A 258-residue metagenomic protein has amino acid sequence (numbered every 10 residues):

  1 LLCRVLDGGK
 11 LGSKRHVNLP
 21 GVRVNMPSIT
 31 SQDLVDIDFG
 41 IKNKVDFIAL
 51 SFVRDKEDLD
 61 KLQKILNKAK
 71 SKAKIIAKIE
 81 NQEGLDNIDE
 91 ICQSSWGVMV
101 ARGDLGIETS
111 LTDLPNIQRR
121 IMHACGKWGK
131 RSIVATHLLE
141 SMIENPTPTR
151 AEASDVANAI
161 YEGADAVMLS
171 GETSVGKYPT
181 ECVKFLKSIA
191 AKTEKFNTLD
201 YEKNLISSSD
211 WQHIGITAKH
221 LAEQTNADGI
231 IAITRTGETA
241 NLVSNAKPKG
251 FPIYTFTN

Functional and structural regions predicted by a protein language model:
L1-N258: Non-catalytic helical/linker scaffolds that mediate oligomerization, partner binding, and domain coupling around large
